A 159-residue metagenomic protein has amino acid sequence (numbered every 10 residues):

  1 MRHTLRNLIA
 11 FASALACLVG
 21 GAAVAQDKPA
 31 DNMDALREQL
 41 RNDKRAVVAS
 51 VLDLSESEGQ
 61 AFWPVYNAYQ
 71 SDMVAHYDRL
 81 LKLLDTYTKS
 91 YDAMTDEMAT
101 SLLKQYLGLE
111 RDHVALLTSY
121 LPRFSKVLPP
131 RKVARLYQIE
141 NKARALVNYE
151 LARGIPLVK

Functional and structural regions predicted by a protein language model:
M1-A12: Bacterial N-terminal signal peptides that target proteins for export
A10-G20: Bacterial N-terminal signal peptides
G21-Q26: Sec/Tat signal peptide C-region and signal peptidase I cleavage site
D27-D43: Short N-terminal segments immediately surrounding and downstream of signal-peptide cleavage
M33-D34, K44-V127: Amphipathic alpha-helical segments
D34-A35, Q39, T100, E110 (+1 more regions): Amphipathic, charged alpha-helical segments and their helix-to-coil junctions in extracytoplasmic/peripheral assemblies
